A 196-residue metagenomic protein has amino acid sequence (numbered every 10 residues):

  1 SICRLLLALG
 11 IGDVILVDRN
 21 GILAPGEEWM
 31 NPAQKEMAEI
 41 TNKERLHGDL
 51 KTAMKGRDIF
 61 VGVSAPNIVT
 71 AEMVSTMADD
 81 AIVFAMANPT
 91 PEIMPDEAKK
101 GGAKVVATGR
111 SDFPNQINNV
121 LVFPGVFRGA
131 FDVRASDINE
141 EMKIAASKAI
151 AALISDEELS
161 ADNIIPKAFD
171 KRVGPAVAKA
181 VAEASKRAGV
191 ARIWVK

Functional and structural regions predicted by a protein language model:
S1-A65, I193: Glycine-rich phosphate/diphosphate-binding loop of Rossmann-like nucleotide-binding domains
R4, A8, T52-K55, A71 (+5 more regions): A broad, structural surface signal
K35-K104, R110-D112: Rossmann-like adenosine-cofactor binding region
A85-V195: Adenosine-phosphate binding glycine-rich loop
